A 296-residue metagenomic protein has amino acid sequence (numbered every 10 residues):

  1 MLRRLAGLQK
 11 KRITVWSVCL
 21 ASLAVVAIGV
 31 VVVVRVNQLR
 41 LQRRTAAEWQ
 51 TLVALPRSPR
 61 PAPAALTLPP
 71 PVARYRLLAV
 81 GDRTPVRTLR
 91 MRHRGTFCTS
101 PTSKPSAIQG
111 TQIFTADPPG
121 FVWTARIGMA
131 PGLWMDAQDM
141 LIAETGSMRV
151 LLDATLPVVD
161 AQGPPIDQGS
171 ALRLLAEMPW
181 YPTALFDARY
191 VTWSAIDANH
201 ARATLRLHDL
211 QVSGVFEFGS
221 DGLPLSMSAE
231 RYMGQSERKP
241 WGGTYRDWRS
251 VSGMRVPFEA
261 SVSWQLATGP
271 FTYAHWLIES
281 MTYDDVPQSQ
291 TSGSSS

Functional and structural regions predicted by a protein language model:
L5-V26: N-terminal Sec-pathway targeting helices
G29-T111: N-terminal cleavable signal peptides for secretion/export
A73-L156: N-terminal mature ectodomain segment of secretory-pathway/periplasmic proteins
P85-R92, D117-T124, S147, I196-T204 (+2 more regions): Short, hydrophobic/aromatic-rich segments at coil-to-beta transitions
Q109-Q112, D139-A143, M148-V150, T183 (+7 more regions): Buried hydrophobic residues that stabilize the cores of well-folded domains
R126-G132, L152-V158, E230-G234, V262-A267: Short, solvent-exposed aromatic-acidic interface loops
M148-L207, S236: Flexible, processing/modification-adjacent segments and terminal tails in exported/periplasmic/extracellular proteins
A201-P287: Gly/Pro-enriched, hydrophobic low-complexity segments that function as extracytoplasmic propeptides/linkers
